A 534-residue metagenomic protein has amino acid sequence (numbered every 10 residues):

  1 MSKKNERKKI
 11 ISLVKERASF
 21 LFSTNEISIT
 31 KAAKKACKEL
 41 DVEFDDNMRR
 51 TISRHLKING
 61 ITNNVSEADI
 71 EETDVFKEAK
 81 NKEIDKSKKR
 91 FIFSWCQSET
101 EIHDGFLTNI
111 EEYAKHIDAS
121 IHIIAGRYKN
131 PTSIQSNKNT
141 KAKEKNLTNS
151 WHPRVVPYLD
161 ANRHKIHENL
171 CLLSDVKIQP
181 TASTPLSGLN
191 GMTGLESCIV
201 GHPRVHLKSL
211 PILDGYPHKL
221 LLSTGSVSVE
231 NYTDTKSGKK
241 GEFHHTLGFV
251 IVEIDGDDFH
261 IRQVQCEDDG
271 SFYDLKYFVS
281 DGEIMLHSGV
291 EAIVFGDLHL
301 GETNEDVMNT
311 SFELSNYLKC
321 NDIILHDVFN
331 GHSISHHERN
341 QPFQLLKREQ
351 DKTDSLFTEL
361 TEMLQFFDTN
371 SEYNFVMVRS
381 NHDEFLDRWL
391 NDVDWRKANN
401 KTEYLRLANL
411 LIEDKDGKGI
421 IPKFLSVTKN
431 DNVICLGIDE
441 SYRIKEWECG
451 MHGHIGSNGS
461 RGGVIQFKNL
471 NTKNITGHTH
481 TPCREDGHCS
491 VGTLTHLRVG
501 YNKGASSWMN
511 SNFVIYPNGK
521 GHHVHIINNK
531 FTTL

Functional and structural regions predicted by a protein language model:
K3-K4, K8-K9, K31, K35 (+2 more regions): Extended recognition/assembly regions associated with phosphoester-bond processing machinery
E6-I27: Short, amphipathic alpha-helical "recognition" segments used to contact nucleic acids or chromatin
